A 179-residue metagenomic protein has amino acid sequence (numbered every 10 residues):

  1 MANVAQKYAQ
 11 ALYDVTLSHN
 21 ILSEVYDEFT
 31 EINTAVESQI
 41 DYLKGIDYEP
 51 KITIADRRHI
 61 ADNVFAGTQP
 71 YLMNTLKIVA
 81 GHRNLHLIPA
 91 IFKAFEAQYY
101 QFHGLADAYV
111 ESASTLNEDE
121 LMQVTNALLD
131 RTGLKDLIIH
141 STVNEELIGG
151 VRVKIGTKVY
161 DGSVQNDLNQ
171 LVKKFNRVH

Functional and structural regions predicted by a protein language model:
M1-H179: Elongated, mostly alpha-helical coiled-coil "stalk/stator" tethers of large membrane protein machines
